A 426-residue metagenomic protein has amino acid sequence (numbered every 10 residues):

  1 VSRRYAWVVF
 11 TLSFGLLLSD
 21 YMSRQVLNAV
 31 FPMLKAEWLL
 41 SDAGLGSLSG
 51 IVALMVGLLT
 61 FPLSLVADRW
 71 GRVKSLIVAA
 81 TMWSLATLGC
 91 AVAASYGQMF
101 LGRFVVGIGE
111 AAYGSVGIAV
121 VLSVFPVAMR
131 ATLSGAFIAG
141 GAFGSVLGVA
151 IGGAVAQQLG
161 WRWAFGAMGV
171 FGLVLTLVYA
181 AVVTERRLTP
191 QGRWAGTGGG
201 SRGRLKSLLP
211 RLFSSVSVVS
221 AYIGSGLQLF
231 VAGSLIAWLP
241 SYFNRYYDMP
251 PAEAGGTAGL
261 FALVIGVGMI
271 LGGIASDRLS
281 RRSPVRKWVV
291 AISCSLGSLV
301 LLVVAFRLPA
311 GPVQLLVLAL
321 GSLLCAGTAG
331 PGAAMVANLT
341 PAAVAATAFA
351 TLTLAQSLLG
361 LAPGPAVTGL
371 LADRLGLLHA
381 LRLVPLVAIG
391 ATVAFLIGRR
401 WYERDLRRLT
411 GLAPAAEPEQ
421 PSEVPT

Functional and structural regions predicted by a protein language model:
V1-S2, R186-Y222, Y246: Juxtamembrane intracellular "pre-TM" segments in multi-pass secondary transporters
Q25, A53-F61, A111, S145-V146 (+2 more regions): Residue-level signature of mid-helix packing/kink "hotspots" within the transmembrane helices of 12-pass Major
L27-N28, V216-I270, A329, A333 (+1 more regions): Extracytoplasmic gate region of multi-pass secondary transporters
L39, G71, V92-Q98, G109 (+2 more regions): Helix-breaking motifs and short loop linkers at transmembrane-helix boundaries and internal kinks in secondary membrane
L58-Y96: Conserved MFS/SLC helix-loop-helix module at the cytosolic interface between two early adjacent transmembrane helices
K74-L88, K287-L302: Structural signature of the two symmetry-related core transmembrane helices
G102-A142: Cytoplasmic helix-loop-helix junction between adjacent transmembrane helices in 12-TM secondary transporters
F137-E185: Helix-loop-helix hairpin linking two adjacent transmembrane segments in secondary transporters
